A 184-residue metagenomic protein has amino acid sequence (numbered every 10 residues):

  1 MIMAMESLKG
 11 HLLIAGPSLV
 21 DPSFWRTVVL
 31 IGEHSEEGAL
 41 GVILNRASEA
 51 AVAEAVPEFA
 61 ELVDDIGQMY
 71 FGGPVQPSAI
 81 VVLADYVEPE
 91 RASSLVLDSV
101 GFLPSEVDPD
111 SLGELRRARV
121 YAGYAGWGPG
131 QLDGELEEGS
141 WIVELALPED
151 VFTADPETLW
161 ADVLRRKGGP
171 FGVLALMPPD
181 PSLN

Functional and structural regions predicted by a protein language model:
I2-N184: A short aromatic-anchored loop/beta-hairpin motif
